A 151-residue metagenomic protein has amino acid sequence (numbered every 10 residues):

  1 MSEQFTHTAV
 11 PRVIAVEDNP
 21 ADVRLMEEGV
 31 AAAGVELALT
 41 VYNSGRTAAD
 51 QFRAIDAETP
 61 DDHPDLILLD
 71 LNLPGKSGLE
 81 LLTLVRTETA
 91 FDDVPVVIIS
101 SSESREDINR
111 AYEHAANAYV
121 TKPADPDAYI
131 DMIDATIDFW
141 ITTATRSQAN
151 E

Functional and structural regions predicted by a protein language model:
M1-I14, D18-V35, R53, P60 (+1 more regions): Non-catalytic signal-transmission and effector/linker regions of two-component phosphorelay proteins
V41-L66: Acidic, metal-coordinating helix/loop segments flanking the phosphotransfer/catalytic sites of two-component signaling
S44, S77-E80: Acidic catalytic/metal-coordinating carboxylates
L69-D70: Active-site residues of response regulator receiver
P74, S104: The feature encodes the CheY-like receiver
L79-D92: Short amphipathic alpha-helix used as the core "switch/output" element in two-component signaling
